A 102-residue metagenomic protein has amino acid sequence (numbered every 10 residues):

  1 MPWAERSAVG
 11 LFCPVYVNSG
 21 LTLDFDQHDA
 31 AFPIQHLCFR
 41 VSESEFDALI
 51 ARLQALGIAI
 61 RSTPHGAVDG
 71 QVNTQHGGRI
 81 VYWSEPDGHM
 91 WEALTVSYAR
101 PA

Functional and structural regions predicted by a protein language model:
M1, L53, G88: Conserved active-site tyrosine of GNAT-family acetyltransferases
M1-L23, D29: Core segments of cupin and vicinal oxygen chelate
V9-F12, P33, Q75-G77: Short acidic/glycine-enriched loop/turn segments that link adjacent beta-strands
V15-Y16, H36, G70-T74: Short, solvent-exposed polar/charged micro-motifs at secondary-structure junctions
H28-L56, R79-S84: Vicinal oxygen chelate
L56-A102: Vicinal oxygen chelate
